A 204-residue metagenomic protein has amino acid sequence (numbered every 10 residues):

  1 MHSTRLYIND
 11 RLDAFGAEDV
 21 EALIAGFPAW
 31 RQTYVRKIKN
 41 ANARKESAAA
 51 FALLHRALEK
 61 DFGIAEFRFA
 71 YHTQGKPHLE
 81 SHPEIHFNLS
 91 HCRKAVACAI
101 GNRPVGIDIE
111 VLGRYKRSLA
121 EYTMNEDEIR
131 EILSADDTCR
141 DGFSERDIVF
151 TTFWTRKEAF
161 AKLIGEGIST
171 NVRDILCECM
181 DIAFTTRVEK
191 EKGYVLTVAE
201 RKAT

Functional and structural regions predicted by a protein language model:
M1-T204: Core catalytic alpha/beta fold that binds nucleotide/phospho-ligands
